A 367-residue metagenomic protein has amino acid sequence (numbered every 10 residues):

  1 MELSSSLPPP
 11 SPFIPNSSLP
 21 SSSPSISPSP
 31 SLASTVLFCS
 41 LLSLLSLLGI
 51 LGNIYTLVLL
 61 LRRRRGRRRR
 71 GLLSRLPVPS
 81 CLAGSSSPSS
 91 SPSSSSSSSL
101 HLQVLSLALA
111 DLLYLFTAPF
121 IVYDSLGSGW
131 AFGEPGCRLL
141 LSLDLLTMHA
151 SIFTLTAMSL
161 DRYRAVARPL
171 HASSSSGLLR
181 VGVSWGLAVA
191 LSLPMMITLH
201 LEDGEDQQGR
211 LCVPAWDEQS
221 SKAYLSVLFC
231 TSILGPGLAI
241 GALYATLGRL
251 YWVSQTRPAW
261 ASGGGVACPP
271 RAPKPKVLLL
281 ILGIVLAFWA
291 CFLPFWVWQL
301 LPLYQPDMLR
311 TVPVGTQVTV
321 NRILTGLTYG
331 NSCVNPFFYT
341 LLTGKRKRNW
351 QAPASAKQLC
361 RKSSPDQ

Functional and structural regions predicted by a protein language model:
M1-Y55, R62, R69-S94: Extracellular N-terminal segment of 7TM GPCRs
P15-P28, S125, G129-L146, R168 (+5 more regions): Loop architecture of class A 7-transmembrane GPCRs
S34-S43, P79, G84, S97-M158 (+2 more regions): Extracellular TM2-ECL1-early TM3 structural module of rhodopsin-like
L37-L48, L102-L105, L109, F116 (+6 more regions): Residue-level signal for short hydrophobic patches within transmembrane helices of multi-pass membrane transporters
G49-L59, T154-R168, L187, P194-Q207 (+3 more regions): Class A (rhodopsin-like) GPCR signature focused on the TM5-ICL3 interface and adjacent 7TM helical core
G71-S97, L109, R180, Q208 (+4 more regions): Intracellular effector-coupling site of seven-transmembrane GPCRs, centered on the ICL3-to-TM6 transition
Q103-V104, L155, G177-G182, S226-V227 (+1 more regions): Hydrophobic alpha-helical transmembrane segments
I240, V285-Q299, T319-Q367: Seventh transmembrane helix
